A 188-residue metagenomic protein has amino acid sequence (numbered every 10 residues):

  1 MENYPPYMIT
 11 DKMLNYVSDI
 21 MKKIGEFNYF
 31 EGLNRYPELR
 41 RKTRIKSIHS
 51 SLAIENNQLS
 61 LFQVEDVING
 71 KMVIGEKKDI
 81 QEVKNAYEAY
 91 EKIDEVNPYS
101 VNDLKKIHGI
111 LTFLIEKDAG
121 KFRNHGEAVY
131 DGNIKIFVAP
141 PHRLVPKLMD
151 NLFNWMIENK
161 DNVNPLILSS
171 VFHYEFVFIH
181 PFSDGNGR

Functional and structural regions predicted by a protein language model:
M1-R188: FIC/Doc superfamily catalytic core
